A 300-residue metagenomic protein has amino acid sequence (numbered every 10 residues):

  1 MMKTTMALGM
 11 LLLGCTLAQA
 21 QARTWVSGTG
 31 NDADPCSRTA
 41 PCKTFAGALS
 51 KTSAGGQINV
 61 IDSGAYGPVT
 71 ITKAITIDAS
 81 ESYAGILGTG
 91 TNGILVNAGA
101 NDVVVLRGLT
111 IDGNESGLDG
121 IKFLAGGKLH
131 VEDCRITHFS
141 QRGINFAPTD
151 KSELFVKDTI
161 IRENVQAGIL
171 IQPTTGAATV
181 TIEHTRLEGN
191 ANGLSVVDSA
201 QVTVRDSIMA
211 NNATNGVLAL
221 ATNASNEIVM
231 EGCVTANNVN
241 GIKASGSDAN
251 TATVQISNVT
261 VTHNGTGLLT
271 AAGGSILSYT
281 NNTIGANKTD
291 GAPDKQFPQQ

Functional and structural regions predicted by a protein language model:
M1-L8: Bacterial N-terminal signal peptides that target proteins for export
T16-A20: Sec/Tat signal peptide C-region and signal peptidase I cleavage site
Q21-T29: N-terminal nucleotide-binding beta1-loop-alpha1 segment
G28, P68, A74-I121, Q300: Right-handed parallel beta-helix/beta-spiral solenoid domain characteristic of secreted/periplasmic
G28-I61, A65-G67: Acidic Gly/Asp/Thr-rich repetitive segments characteristic of extracellular carbohydrate-active and adhesion proteins
Q57, P68, S82, L87-N92 (+8 more regions): Short glycine/acidic-rich loop motifs that flank beta-strands on beta-rich extracellular proteins
S80-S82, D102-G113, K128-H138, K151-A167 (+5 more regions): Right-handed parallel beta-helix
D206, A221, E231-V234, G241-D248 (+2 more regions): Predominantly extracellular beta-rich ligand-binding scaffolds that present long acidic/polar faces for carbohydrate
